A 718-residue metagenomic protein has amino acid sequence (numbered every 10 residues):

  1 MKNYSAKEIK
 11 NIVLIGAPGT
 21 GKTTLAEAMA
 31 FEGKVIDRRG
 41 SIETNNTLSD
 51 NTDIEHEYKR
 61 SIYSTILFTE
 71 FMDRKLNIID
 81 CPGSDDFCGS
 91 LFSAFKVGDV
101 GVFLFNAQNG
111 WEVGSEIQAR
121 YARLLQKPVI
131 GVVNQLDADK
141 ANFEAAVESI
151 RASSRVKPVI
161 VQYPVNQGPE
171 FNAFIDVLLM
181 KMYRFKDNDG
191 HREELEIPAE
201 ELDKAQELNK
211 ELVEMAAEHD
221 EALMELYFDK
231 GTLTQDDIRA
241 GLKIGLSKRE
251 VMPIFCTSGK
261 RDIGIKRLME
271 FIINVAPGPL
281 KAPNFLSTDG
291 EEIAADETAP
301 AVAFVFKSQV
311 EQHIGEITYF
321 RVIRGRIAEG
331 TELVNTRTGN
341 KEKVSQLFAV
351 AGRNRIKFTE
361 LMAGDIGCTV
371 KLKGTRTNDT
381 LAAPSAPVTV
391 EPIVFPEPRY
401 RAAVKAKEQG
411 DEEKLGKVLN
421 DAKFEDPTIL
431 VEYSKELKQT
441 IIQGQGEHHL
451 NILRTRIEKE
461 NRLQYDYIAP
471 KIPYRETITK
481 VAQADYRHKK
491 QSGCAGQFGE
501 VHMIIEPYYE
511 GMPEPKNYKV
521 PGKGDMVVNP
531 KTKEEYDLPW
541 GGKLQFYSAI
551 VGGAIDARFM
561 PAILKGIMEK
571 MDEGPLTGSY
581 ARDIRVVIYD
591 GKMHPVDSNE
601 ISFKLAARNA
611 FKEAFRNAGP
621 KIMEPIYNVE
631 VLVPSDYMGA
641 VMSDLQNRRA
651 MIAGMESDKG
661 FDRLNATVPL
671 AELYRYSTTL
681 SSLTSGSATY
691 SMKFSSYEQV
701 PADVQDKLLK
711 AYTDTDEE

Functional and structural regions predicted by a protein language model:
M1-E718: Structural and coupling elements of P-loop NTPases
